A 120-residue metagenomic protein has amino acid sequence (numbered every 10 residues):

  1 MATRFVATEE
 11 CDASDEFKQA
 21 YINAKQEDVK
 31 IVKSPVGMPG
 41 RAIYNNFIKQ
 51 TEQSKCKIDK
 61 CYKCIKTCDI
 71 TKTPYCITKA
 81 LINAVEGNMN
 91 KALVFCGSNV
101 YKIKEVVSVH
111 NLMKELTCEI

Functional and structural regions predicted by a protein language model:
M1-I120: Conserved active-site-proximal phosphate/metal-binding subdomains
